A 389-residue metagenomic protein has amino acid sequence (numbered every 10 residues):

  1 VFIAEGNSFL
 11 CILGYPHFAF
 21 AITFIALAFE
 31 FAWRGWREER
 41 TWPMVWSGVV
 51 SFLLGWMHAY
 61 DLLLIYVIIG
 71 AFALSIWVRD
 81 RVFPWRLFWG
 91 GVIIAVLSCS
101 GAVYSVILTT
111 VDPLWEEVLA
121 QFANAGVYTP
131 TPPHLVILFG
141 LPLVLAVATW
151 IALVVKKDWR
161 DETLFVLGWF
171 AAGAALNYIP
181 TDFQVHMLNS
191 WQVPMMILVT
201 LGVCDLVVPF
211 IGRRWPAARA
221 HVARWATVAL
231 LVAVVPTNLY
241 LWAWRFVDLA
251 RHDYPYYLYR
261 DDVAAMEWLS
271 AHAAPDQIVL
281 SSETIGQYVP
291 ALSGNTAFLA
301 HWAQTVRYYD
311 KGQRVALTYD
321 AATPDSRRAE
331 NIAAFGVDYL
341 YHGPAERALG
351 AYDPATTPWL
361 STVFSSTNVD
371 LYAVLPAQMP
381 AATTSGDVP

Functional and structural regions predicted by a protein language model:
V1-E30, Y60, P132-I137: Membrane-interface micro-motifs in multi-pass membrane enzymes
F20-W42, L153-K157: Membrane-interface transmembrane helices that cradle and orient dolichyl/undecaprenyl
F29-F31, P43-A59, G70, A174-A175: Membrane-interface alpha helices of multi-pass inner-membrane proteins
R40-S47, P84-V92, K156-F170, A223-T227: Membrane-interfacial loop-to-transmembrane alpha-helix junctions, especially the N-terminal start
V50, L54-D161, T181-F183, M187: Transmembrane catalytic cores of multi-pass membrane glycosyltransferases and polysaccharide-assembly enzymes
L63-L64, F183-R214, A218-A226: Hydrophobic/aromatic-rich transmembrane helices and adjacent perimembrane loops
F88-C99, L206-W242: Signature aromatic-anchored transmembrane alpha helix within multi-pass, membrane-resident enzymes that catalyze glycan
A220-H221, W225, A229-P389: Extracytoplasmic
